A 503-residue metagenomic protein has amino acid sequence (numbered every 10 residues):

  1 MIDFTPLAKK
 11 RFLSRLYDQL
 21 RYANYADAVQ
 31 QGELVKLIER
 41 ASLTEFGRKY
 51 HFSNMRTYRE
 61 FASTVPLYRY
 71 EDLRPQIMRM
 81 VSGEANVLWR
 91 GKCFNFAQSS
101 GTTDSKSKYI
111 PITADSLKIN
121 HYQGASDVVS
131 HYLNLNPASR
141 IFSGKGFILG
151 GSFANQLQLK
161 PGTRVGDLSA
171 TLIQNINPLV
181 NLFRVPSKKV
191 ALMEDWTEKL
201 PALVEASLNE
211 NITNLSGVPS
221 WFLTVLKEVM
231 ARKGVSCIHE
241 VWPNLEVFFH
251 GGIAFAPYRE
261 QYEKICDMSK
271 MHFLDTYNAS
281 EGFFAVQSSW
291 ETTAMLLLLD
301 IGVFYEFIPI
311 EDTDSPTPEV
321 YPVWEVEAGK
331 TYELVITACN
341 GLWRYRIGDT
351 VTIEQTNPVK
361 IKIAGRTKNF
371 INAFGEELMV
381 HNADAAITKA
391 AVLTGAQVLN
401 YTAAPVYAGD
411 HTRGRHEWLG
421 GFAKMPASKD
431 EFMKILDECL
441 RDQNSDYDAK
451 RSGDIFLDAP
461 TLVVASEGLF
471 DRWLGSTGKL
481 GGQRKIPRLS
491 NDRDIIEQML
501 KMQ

Functional and structural regions predicted by a protein language model:
M1-S53, F61-Y68, Q76-G83, T171-Q503: Active-site glycine/GP-rich loop and adjacent strand/helix microenvironment that borders small-molecule binding pockets
A28, G32-F96, S107-I112, I119 (+2 more regions): Active-site diphosphate/adenylate-binding microenvironment
A97-S105, A279-G282: Ser/Thr-glycine-rich phosphate-binding loops at phosphate-binding pockets of nucleotides, nucleotide cofactors
S105-I110, F370-A373: Short small-residue beta-strand/loop micro-motif enriched in glycine and branched aliphatics
K106-S107, F142-G144, N244-L245, M271: Short coil/turn connectors at secondary-structure junctions
I112-A114, S476: Short coil/turn segments at secondary-structure boundaries
H131-P178: Conserved AMP-binding loop of ANL adenylate-forming enzymes
